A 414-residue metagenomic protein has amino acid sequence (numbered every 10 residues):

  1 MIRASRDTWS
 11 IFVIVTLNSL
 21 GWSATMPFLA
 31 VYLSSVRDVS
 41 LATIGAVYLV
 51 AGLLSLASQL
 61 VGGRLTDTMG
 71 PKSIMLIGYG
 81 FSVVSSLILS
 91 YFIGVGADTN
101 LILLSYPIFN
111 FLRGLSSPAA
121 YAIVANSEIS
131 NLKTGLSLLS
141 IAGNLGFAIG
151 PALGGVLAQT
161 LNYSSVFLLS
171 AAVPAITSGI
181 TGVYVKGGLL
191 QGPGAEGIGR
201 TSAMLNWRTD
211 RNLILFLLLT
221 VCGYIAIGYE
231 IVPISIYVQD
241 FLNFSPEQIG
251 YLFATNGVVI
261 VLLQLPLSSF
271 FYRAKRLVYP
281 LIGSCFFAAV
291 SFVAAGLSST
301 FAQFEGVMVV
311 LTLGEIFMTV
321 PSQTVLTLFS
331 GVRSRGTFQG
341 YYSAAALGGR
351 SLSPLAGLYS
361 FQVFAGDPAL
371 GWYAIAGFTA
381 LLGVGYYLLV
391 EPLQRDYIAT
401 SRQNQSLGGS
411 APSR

Functional and structural regions predicted by a protein language model:
M1-S5, K186-L217, N404-G409, S413: Juxtamembrane intracellular "pre-TM" segments in multi-pass secondary transporters
T16, T99-L115, Q303-M318: Hydrophobic core of transmembrane alpha-helices in multi-pass small-molecule transporters, especially MFS/SLC-type
P27-A42, V232-Q248: Short amphipathic helix-loop junctions that connect adjacent transmembrane helices in Major Facilitator Superfamily/SLC
S58-P71, A158, L263-R276: Helix-to-loop junctions at the C-terminal end of transmembrane segments in multipass secondary transporters
G80-G96, F286-S299: C-terminal ends and interior cores of transmembrane alpha-helices in multi-pass membrane transporters/permeases
S105-N144: Cytoplasmic helix-loop-helix junction between adjacent transmembrane helices in 12-TM secondary transporters
Q159-A172, F361-T379: A membrane-interface helix-boundary motif in multi-pass transporters
S334-F364: A late C-terminal transmembrane helix in Major Facilitator Superfamily
